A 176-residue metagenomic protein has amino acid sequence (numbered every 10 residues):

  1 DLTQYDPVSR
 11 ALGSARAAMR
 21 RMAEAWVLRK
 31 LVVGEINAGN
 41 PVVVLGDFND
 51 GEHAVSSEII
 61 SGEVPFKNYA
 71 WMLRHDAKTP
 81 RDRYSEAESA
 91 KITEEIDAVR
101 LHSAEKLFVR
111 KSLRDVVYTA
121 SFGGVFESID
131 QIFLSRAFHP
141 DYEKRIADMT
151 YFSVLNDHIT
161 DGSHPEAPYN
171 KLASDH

Functional and structural regions predicted by a protein language model:
D1-A18, N68: A solvent-exposed, charged loop/short amphipathic helix patch at secondary-structure junctions
L12-G39: A long, amphipathic alpha-helix that forms part of the scaffold/cap immediately adjacent to metal-dependent active
R16-E24, F48, S121-V125: Extracytoplasmic/periplasmic, Sec-exported soluble proteins
R29-V43, N49-H176: Metal-dependent phosphoester-hydrolase catalytic domains
